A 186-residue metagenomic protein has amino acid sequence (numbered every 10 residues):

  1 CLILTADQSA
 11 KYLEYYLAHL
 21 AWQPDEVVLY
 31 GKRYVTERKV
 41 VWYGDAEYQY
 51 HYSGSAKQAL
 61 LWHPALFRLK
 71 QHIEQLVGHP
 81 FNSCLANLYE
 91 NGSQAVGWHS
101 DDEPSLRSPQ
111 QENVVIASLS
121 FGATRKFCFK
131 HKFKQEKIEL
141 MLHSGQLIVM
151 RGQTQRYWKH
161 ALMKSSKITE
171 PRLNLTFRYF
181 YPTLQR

Functional and structural regions predicted by a protein language model:
C1-R186: Non-heme Fe(II) oxygenase metal-center motifs and adjacent flexible, charged/small-residue loops
